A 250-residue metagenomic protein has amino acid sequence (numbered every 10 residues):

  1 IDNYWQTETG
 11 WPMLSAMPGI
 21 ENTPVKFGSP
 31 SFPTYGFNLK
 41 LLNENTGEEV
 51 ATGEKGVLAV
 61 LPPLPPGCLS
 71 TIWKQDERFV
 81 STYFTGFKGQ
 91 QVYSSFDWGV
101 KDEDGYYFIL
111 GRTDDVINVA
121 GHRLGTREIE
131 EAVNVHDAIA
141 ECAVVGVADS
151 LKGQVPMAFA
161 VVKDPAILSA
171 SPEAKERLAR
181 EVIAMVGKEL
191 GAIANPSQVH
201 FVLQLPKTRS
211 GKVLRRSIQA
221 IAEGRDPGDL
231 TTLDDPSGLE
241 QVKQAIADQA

Functional and structural regions predicted by a protein language model:
I1-E8, P30-S31, V145-V147: Beta-strand->loop->alpha-helix junctions that form or flank phosphate-binding loops in nucleotide-handling enzymes
I1-V25, N38, G47: Gly/Ser/Thr-rich phosphate-binding loop
E21-S29, T82-F87: Short, P/G- and charge-enriched loop/turn segments at secondary-structure junctions
P33-G36, E48-T85, D226-P227: Conserved ATP/PPi-binding loop(s) of AMP-dependent carboxylate-activating enzymes
T34-G36, I139, P196: Core-facing hydrophobic residues within beta-strands of well-ordered domains
N43-E44, G53, K101-D102, S150 (+1 more regions): Short, acidic, Ser/Thr-enriched surface-loop or helix-capping motifs
L64, Q91, F96-A194, V213 (+2 more regions): AMP-binding/adenylate-forming catalytic core of the ANL superfamily
T71-R78, Y83, G228-A250: Short, solvent-exposed cationic patches
